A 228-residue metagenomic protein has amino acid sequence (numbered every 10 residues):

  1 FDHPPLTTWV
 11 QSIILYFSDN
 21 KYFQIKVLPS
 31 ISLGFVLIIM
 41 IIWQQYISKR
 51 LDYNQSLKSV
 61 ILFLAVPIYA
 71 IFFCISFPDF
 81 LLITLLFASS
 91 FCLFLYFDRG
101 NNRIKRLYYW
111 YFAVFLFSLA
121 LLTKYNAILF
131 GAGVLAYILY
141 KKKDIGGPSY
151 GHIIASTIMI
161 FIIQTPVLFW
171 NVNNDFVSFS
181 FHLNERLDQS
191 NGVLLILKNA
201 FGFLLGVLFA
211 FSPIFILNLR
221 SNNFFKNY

Functional and structural regions predicted by a protein language model:
P5-W9, S18-F35, F72, S76: Loop-to-helix entry region of an early transmembrane alpha helix in multi-pass inner-membrane enzymes
V27-R50, A88, C92: Transmembrane-helix motifs of polytopic, lipid-linked glycan transferases
I39-I42, L62, L81-G100, L116-F117: Specific aromatic-rich, kink-prone transmembrane helix
Q45-Y53, S89-Y109, L217-K226: Membrane-interface transmembrane helices that cradle and orient dolichyl/undecaprenyl
S56-P67, F91, F117, L121 (+1 more regions): Short helix- or helix-capping micro-motifs that position conserved polar/aromatic residues at function-defining sites
I68-L82: Short acidic/glycine- and proline-prone juxtamembrane loop motifs at membrane-interface regions of multi-pass membrane
Y108-K124, I160-F161: Membrane-interface alpha helices of multi-pass inner-membrane proteins
L119, F130-N227: Transmembrane-lumen/periplasm boundary regions of multi-pass, lipid-linked membrane glycan transferases
